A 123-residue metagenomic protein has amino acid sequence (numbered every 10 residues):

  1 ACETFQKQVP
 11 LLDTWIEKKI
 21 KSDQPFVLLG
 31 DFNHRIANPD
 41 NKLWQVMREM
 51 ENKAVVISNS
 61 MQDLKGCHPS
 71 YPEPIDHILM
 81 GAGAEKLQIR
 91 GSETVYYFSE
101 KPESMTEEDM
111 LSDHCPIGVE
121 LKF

Functional and structural regions predicted by a protein language model:
A1-F5: Surface-exposed cleft-lining segments at the edges of enzyme active sites
Q6, T14-V27, N33-F123: Metal-dependent phosphoester-hydrolase catalytic domains
